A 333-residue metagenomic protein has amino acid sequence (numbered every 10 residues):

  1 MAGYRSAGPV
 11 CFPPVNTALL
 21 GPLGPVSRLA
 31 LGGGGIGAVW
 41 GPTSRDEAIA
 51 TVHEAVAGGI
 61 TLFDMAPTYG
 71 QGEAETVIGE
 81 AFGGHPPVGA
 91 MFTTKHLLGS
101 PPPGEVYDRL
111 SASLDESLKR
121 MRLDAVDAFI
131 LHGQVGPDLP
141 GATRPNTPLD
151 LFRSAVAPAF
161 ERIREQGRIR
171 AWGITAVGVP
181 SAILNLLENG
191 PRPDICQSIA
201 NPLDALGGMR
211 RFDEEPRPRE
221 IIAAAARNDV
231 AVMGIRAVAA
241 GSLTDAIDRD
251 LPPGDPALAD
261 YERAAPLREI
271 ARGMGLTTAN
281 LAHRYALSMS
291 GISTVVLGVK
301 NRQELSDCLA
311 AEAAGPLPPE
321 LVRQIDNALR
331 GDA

Functional and structural regions predicted by a protein language model:
A2-A90, N201: N-terminal binding-site loop/beta-alpha segment at the start of enzyme catalytic domains that lines or forms
F12, Q134-A333: Beta/alpha (TIM)-barrel catalytic core signal, keyed to glycine-rich beta->alpha loops juxtaposed to Asp/Glu that bind
G21-L23, A57, G79-G89, L118-D124 (+3 more regions): Acidic (Asp/Glu)-rich catalytic clusters
L31, A48, F63, I78 (+9 more regions): Conserved, mostly hydrophobic/aromatic
G34-D46, H96-D108, P145-N146: Active-site mouth loops of central-metabolism enzymes
P42-A55, E105-R120, G178-L187, A282: Short, acidic/polar
E75-T94, F152-Q166: Alpha-helix-loop-beta-strand connector modules within alpha/beta enzyme cores
R109-I130, R162-Q166: CE4/NodB-like, metal-dependent polysaccharide N-deacetylase domain that modifies extracellular/periplasmic N-acetylated
